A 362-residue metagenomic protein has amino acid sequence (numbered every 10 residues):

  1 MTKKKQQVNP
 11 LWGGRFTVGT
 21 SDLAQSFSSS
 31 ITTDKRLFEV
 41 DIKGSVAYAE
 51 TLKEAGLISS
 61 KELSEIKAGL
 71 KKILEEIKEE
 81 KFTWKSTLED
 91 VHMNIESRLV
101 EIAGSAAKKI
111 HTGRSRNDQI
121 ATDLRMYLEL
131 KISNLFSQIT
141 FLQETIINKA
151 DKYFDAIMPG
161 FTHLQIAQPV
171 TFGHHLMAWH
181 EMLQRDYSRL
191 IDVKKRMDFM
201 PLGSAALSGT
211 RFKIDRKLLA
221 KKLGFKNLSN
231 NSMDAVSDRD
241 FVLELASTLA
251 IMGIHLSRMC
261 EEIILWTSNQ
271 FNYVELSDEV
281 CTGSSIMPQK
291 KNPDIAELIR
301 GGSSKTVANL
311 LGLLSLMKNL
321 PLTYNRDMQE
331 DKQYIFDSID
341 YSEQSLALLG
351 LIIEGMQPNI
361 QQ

Functional and structural regions predicted by a protein language model:
T2-G209, I214-A220, T282-G283, D294 (+1 more regions): A helix-coil-helix interface module used to build multimeric assemblies and to scaffold catalytic/cofactor sites
T2-G44, S105-A106, M287-Q362: Glycine-rich cofactor/substrate-binding loops
K53, I147-A150, F154, I191-K194 (+5 more regions): A structural signal for long alpha-helical coiled-coils and helix-turn connectors that form the cytosolic signaling
S59, D215, D238, N359-I360: General structural signal for secondary-structure boundaries
K61-I66, F141, L190, W266-Q270 (+1 more regions): Short alpha-helical "patches" and their helix-cap loops
R125-I132, F136, P159, Q165-N319 (+2 more regions): Charged, flexible cofactor/metal-binding loops and thiol motifs
